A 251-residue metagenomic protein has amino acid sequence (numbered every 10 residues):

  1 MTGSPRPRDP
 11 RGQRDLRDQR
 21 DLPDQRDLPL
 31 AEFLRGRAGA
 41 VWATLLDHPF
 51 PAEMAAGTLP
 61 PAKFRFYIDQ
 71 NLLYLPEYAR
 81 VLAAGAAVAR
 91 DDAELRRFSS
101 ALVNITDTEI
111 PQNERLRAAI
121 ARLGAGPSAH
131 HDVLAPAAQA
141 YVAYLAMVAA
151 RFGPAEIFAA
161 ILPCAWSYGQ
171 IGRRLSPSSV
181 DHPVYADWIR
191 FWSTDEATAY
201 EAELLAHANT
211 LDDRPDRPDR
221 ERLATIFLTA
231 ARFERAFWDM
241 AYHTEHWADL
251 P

Functional and structural regions predicted by a protein language model:
G3, L30, Y144-A146, A236: Hydrophobic alpha-helical segments
P5-R6, D24-P51, D195-A206: Acidic, low-complexity proline/glycine-rich segments
P7-R26: Compositionally biased, intrinsically disordered low-complexity segments enriched for polar/charged residues
G39-T44, L59-V88, D107-T108, A159-G169 (+1 more regions): Alpha-helical bundle segments that constitute or directly flank the non-heme di-iron/ferroxidase center
F50-A56, L145-M147, T210-R217: Short, charged/polar, low-complexity loop and linker segments that flank or interrupt alpha-helical bundles
A93-E196, L228, R232: Active-site-proximal alpha-helical scaffolds that flank and shape metal-associated catalytic sites
A197-F227: Long amphipathic all-alpha helical oligomerization modules
R222-P251: Acidic, carboxylate-rich catalytic segments that either coordinate divalent cations
